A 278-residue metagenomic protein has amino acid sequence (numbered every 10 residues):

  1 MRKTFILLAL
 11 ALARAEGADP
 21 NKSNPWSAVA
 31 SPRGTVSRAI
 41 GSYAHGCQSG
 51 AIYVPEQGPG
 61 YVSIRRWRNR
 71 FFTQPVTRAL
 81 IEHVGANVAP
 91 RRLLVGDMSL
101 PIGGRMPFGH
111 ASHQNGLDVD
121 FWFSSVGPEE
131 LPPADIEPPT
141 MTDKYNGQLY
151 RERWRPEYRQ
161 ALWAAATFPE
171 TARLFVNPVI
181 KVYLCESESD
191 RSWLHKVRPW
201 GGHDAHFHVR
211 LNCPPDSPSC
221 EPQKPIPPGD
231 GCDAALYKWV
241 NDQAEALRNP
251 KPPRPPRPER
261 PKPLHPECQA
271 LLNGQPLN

Functional and structural regions predicted by a protein language model:
M1-L7: Sec-dependent signal peptide recognition, specifically the positively charged N-region followed immediately by
L8-G17: Hydrophobic h-region of N-terminal signal peptides that target proteins for export in Gram-negative bacteria
P20-S23, S27, A134-N278: Catalytic cores and adjacent binding grooves of peptidoglycan-active enzymes
N24-V29, L80-H110, F175-K196: Extended, low-complexity, intrinsically disordered C-terminal regulatory tails of eukaryotic serine/threonine kinases
P25-S27, S31-G96, E157-A164, F168-T171: Active-site acidic/histidine clusters and adjacent loop/turn architecture that either coordinate catalytic ions
N69-R70, S99-G104, S125-E129, V179-Y183 (+2 more regions): Solvent-exposed loop/turn segments at secondary-structure junctions within structured extracellular/periplasmic domains
A89-R91, N115-V119, E170, H203-F207: Envelope-exposed proteins and targeting segments
L100-R151, V209: Acidic/His-rich structured neighborhood in mature extracellular/periplasmic domains
